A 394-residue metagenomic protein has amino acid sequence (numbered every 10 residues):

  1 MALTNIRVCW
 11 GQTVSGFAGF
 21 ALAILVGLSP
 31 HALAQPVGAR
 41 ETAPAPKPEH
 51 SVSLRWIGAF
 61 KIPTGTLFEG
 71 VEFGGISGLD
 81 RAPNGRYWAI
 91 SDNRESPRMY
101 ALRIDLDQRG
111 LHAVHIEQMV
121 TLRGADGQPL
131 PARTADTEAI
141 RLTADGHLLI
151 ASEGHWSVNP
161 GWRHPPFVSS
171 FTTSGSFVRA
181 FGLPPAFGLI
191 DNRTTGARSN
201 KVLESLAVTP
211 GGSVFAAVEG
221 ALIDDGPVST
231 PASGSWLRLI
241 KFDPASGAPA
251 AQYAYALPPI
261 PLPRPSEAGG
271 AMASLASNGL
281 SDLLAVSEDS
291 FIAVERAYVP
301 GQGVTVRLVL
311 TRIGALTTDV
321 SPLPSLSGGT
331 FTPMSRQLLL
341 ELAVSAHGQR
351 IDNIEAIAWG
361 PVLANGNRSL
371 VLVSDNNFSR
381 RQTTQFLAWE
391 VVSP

Functional and structural regions predicted by a protein language model:
M1-G11: N-terminal secretory signal peptides that target proteins for export/translocation
A2-L3, L28, G279: Intrinsic disorder/low-complexity signature
C9-W10, A18-A21, I292, L387: Compositionally biased, low-structure terminal segments
W10-F17, A39-T42: Intrinsically disordered, low-complexity terminal tails and inter-domain linkers enriched for S/T/G/P/D/E
S15-S29: Bacterial N-terminal signal peptides
L33-P394: Sequence/structural signature of beta-propeller domains
